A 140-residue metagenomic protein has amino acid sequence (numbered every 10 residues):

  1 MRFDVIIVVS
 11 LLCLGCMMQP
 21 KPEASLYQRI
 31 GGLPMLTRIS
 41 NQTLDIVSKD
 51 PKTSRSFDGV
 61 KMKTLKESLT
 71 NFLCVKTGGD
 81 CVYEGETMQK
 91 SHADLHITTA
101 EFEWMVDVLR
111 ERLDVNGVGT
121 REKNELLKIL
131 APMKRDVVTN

Functional and structural regions predicted by a protein language model:
M1-I6: Bacterial N-terminal signal peptides that target proteins for export
C13-G15: C-terminal motif of bacterial Sec signal peptides marking the signal peptidase cleavage site
M17-N140: Core of compact, soluble alpha-helical bundle domains
